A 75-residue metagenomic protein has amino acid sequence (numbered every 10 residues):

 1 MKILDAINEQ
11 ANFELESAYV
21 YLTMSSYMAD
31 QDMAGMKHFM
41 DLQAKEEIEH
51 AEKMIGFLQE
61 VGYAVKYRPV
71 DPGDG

Functional and structural regions predicted by a protein language model:
M1-G75: Iron-associated oxidoreductase/ferritin-like identity signal
